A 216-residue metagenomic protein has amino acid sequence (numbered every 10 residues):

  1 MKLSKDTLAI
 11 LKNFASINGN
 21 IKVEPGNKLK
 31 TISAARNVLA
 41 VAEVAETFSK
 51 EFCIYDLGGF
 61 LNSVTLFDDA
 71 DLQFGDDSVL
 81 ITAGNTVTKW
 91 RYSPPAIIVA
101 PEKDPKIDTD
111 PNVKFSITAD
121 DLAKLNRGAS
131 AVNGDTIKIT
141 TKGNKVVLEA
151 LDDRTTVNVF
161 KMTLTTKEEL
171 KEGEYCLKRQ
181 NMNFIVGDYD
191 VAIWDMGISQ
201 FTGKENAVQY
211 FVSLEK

Functional and structural regions predicted by a protein language model:
M1-Y92, P111-K216: DNA polymerase processivity clamps
P95-F115: Long, charge-dense
